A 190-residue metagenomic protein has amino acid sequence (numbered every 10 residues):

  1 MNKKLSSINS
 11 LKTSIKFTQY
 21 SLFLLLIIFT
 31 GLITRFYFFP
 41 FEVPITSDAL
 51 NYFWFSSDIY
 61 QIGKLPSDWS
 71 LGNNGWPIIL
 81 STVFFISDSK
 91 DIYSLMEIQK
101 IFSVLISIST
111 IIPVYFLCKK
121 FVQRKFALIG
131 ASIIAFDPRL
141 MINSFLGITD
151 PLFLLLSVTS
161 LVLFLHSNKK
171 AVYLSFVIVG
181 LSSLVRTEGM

Functional and structural regions predicted by a protein language model:
M1-T34, S109, K120: Start-transfer (signal-anchor) and selected internal transmembrane alpha helices of multi-pass inner/ER membrane
L25, F29, I101-F121, T159: Transmembrane-helix motifs of polytopic, lipid-linked glycan transferases
I28-L32, G130-A135, V162, V179-S183: Short helix- or helix-capping micro-motifs that position conserved polar/aromatic residues at function-defining sites
F39-S47, Y60-S81: Membrane-proximal lumenal/periplasmic loop motifs of glycosylation machinery
T46-S47, G72, R139-L152: Short acidic/glycine- and proline-prone juxtamembrane loop motifs at membrane-interface regions of multi-pass membrane
S70, N74, I78, D88-I112 (+1 more regions): Loop-to-helix entry region of an early transmembrane alpha helix in multi-pass inner-membrane enzymes
K119-V122, S160-L174, S182: Membrane-interface transmembrane helices that cradle and orient dolichyl/undecaprenyl
R139, P151, V177-M190: Transmembrane helices and adjacent periplasmic/lumenal helix-loop junctions of polyprenol-phosphate-dependent
